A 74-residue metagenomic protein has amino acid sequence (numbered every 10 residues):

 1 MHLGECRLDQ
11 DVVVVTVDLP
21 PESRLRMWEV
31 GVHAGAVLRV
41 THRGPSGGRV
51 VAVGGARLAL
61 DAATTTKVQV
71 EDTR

Functional and structural regions predicted by a protein language model:
M1-R74: Compact, glycine-rich, soluble single-domain proteins
